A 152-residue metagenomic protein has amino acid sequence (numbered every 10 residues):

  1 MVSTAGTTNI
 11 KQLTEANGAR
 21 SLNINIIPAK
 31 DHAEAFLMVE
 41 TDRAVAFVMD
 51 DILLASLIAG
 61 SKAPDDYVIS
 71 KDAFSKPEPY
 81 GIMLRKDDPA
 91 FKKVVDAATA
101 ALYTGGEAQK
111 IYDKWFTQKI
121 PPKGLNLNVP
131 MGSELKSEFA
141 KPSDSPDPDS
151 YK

Functional and structural regions predicted by a protein language model:
M1-F36, D51-A55: Bilobed "Venus flytrap"/periplasmic-binding protein-like clamshell domains and structurally analogous long
S3, E40-A44, L84-R85, A97: Second-shell loop/turn segments in exported
S3-T8, A29-A33, V48, R85-K93 (+1 more regions): Soluble non-cytosolic domains of exported or imported proteins
T8-N17, T99-K152: Ligand-binding clefts/hinges and TM-proximal coupling segments of bilobed small-molecule sensing domains
Q12-N17, E40-T41, V45-K76, W115: A ligand-binding cleft/hinge motif common to bilobed small-molecule-binding domains
S56, K93-V94, K110-I111: Short, solvent-exposed alpha-helical surface patches in well-structured domains
A59-D96, Q118-S143: Periplasmic-binding protein-like
